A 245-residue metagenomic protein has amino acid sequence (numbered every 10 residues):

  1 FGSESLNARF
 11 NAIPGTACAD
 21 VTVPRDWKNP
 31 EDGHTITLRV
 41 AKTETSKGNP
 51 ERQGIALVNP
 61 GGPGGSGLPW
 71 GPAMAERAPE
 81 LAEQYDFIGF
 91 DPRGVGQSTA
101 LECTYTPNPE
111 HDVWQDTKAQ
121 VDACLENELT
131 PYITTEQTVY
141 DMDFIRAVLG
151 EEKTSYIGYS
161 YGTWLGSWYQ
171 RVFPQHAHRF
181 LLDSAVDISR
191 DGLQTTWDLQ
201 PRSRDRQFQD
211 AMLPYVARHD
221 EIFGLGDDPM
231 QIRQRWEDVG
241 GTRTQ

Functional and structural regions predicted by a protein language model:
F1-Q245: Gly/Pro-rich cap/lid or specificity-loop segments adjacent to the active site
